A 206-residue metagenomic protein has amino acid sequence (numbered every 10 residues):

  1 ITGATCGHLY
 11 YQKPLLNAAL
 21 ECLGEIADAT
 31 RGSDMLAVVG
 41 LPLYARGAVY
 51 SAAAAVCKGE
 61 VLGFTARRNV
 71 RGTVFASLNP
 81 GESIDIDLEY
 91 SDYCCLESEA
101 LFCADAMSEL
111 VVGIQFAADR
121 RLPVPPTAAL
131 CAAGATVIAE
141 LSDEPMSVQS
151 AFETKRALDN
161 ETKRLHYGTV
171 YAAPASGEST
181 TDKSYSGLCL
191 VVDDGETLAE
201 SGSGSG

Functional and structural regions predicted by a protein language model:
I1-G206: Enzyme catalytic cores with a strong preference for nitrogen-chemistry domains
